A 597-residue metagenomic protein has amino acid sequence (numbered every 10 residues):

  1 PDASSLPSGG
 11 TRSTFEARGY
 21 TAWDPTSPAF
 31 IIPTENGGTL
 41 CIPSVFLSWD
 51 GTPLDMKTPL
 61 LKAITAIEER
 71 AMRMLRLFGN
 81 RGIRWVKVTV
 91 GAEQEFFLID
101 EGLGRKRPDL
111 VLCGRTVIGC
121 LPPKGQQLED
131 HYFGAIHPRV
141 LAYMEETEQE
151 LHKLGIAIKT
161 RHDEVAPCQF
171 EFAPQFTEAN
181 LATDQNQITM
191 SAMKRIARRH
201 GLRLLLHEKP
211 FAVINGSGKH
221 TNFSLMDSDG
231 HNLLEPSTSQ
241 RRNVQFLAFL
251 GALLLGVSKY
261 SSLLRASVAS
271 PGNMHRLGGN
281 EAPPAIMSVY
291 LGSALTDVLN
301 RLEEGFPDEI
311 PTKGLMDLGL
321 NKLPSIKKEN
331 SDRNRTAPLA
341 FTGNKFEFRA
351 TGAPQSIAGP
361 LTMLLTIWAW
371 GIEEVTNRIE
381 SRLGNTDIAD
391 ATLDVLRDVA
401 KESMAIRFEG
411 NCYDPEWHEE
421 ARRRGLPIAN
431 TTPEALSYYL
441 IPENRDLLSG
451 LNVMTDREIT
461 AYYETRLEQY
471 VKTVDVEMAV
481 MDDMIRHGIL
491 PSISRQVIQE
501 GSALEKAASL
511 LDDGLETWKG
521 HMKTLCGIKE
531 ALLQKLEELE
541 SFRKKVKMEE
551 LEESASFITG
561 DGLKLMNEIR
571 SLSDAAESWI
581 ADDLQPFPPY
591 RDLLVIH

Functional and structural regions predicted by a protein language model:
P1-L206, F211-E464: Glycine-rich, acidic/polar active-site loops that bind/position phosphate-bearing ligands
K401-H597: C-terminal amphipathic alpha-helical interaction region
